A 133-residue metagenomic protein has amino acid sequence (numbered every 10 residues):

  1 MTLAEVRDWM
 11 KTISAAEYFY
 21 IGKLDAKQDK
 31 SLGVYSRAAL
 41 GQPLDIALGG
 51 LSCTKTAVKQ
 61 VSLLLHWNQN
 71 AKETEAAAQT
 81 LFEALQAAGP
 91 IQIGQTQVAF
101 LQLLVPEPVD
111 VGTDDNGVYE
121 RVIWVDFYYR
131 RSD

Functional and structural regions predicted by a protein language model:
M1-K11, L64-E73, D133: Short N-terminal helix-initiation segments at or just after the protein's N-terminus
M1-L51, A88-Q92: Small/polar-rich, solvent-exposed N-terminal microdomains that initiate assembly or binding
I13-S14, K27-Q28, T56, T96-V98 (+1 more regions): A generic structural signal for short, non-catalytic loop/turn and secondary-structure boundary residues
G50-T54, K72: Residues at secondary-structure transition points
K55-Q69, V118-Y129: Oligomerization/assembly interface segments of phage tail-like spikes and tubes
H66-P90: Mid-chain, well-packed structural core segment of small domains
Q86-S132: Acidic-leaning, charged glycine-interspersed low-complexity segments
